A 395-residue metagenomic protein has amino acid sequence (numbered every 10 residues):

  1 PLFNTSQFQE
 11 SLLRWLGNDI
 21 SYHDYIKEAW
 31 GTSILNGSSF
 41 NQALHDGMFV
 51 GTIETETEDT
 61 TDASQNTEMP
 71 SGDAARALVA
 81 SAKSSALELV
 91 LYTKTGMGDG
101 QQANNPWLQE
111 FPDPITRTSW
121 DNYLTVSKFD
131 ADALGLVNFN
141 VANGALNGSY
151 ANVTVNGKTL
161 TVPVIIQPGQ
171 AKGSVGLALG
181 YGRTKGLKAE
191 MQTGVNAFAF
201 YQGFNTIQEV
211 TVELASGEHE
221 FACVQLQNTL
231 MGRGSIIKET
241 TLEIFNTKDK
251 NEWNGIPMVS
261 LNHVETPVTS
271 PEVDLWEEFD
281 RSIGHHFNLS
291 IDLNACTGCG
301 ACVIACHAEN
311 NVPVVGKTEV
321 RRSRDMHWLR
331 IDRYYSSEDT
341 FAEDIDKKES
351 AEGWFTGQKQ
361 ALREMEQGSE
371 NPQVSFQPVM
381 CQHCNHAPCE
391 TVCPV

Functional and structural regions predicted by a protein language model:
P1, G31-W328, T340: A cross-kingdom feature strongest in bacterial/archaeal respiratory oxidoreductases
S6-S33: Non-catalytic, well-ordered alpha-helical segments in soluble enzyme domains
Q7-S11, A199-H219, F341-A361: A broadly tuned preference for mixed-charge, low-complexity surface segments
L12, L16, G300-V303, H307 (+3 more regions): Short, well-ordered alpha-helical packing segments
L13, K27, G135, H307 (+1 more regions): A short local structural element in Rossmann-fold oxidoreductases
D274-G298, H327-Y334, A361-V395: Ferredoxin-like iron-sulfur electron-transfer modules
E309-S369: Non-heme iron-sulfur electron-transfer modules
